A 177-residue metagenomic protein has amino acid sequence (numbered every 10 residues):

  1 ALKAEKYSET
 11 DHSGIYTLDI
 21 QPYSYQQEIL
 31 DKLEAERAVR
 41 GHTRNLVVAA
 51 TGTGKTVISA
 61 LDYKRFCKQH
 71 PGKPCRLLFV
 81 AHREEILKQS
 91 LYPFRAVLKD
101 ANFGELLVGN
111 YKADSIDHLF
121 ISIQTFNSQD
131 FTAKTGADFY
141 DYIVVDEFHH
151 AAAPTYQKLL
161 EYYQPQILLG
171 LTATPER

Functional and structural regions predicted by a protein language model:
A1-T53, V57-C75, Y92-A96, S115 (+1 more regions): ATP-dependent helicase/translocase motor core
V39-H42, A113-S115, D130-D141: Short basic/glycine-enriched coil/helix segment immediately N-terminal to the Walker B
V47, L119-I121, I143: Hydrophobic positions in the central parallel beta-sheet of the AAA+
P74-R83: Conserved RecA-like ASCE P-loop NTPase motor core of nucleic-acid helicases/translocases
E84-N110: Conserved helix-turn-beta segment of the N-terminal RecA-like "Helicase ATP-binding" lobe in SF1/SF2 helicases
G109-L119: Conserved motor-coupling elements within RecA-like helicase/translocase cores
D117-D130: Conserved helicase/translocase P-loop NTPase motor core
Q124, A133-E176: SF2 helicase catalytic motif II
